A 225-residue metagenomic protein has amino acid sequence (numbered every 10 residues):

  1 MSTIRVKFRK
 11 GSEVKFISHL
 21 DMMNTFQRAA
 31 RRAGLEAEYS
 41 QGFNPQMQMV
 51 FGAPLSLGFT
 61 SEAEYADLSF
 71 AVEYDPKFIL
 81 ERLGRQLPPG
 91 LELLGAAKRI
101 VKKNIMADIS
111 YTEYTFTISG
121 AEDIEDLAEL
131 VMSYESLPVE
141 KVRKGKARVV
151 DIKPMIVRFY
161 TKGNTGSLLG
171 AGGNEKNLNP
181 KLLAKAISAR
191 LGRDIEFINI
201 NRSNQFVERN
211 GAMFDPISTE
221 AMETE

Functional and structural regions predicted by a protein language model:
S2, K7-R9, E13, I17 (+1 more regions): Extended, well-folded interaction surfaces typified by the phenylalanyl-tRNA synthetase beta subunit core
F8-K10, L68-Y74, F116-E122, L168-G172: Short beta-strand-to-loop capping motifs
E13-K15, M23, A29-Q41: Short Lys/Arg-rich amphipathic alpha-helical segments
F16-L20, A37, E73, K77-F78 (+1 more regions): Ordered, soluble secondary-structure elements with a strong preference for glycine-centered loop motifs and nearby
Y39-F70, I100: Short, charge-patterned binding micro-sites
E62-T115: Ordered, amphipathic secondary-structure segments that act as subunit-interaction surfaces in large macromolecular
F78-L87, E125-E135, L183-A184: Short amphipathic alpha-helices in soluble, non-transmembrane regions that often serve as interface/regulatory elements
S133-E225: Core RNA-modification/binding signature centered on pseudouridine synthases
